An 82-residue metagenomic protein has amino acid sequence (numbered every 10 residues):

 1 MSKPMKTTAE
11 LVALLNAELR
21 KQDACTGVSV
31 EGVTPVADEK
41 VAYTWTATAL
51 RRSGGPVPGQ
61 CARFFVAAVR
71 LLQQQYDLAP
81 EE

Functional and structural regions predicted by a protein language model:
S2, Q73-E82: Short, charged, intrinsically disordered terminal tails
S2-G32: N-terminal acidic leader/helix
P4, T46-C61: A short interface-forming secondary-structure element
T8-L11, N16, A47, V69 (+1 more regions): Generic N-terminal initiation segments characterized by hydrophobic and/or small/turn-forming residues
R20, R51-R52, R63, R70: Arginine residue identity/basic-tract feature
A24-T48: Short edge beta-strands and adjacent turn/loop segments
V36-T44, V66, R70, P80-E82: Low-complexity, Ser/Thr/Pro/Gly- and acidic-rich intrinsically disordered stalk/linker segments of large metazoan
V57-L72, Y76: Helix-rich interaction surfaces within compact, conserved domain-sized segments that mediate assembly or partner
